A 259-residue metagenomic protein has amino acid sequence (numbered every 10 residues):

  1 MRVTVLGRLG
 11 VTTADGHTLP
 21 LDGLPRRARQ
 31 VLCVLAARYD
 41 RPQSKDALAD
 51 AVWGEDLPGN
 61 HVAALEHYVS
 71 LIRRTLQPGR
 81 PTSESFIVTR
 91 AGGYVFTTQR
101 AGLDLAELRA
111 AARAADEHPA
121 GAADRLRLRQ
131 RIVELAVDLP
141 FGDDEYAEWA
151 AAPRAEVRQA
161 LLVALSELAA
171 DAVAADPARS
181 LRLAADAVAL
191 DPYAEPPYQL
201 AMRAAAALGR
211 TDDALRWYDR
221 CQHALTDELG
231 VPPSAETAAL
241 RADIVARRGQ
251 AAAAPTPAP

Functional and structural regions predicted by a protein language model:
M1-R182, D186-P192, P257: Intrinsically disordered, low-complexity protein-interaction/activation regions
V163-A164, L168-A258: Recognition helices and adjacent regulatory flanks at domain boundaries
